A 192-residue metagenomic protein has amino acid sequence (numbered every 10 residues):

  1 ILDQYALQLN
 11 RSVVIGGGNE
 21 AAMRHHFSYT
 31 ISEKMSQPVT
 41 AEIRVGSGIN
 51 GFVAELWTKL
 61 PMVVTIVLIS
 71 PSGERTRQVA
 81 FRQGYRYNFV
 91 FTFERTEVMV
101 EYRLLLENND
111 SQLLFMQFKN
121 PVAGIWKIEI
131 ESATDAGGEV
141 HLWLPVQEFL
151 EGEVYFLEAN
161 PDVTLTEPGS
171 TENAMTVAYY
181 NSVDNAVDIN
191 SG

Functional and structural regions predicted by a protein language model:
I1-G192: Loop-rich non-cytosolic ectodomains and luminal regions
